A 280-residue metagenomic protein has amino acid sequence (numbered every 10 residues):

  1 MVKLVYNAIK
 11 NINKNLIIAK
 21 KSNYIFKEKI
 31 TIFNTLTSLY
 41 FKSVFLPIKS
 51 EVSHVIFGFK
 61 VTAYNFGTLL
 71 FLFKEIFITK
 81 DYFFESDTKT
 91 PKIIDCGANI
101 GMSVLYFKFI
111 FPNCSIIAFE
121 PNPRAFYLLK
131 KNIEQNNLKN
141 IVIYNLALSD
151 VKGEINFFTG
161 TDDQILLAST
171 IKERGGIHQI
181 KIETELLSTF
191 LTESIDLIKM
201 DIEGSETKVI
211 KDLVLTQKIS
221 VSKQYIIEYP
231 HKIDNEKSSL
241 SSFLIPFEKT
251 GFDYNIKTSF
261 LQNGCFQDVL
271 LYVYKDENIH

Functional and structural regions predicted by a protein language model:
M1-H280: Phosphate/nucleotide-binding beta-alpha loop and adjacent structural elements of enzyme active sites
